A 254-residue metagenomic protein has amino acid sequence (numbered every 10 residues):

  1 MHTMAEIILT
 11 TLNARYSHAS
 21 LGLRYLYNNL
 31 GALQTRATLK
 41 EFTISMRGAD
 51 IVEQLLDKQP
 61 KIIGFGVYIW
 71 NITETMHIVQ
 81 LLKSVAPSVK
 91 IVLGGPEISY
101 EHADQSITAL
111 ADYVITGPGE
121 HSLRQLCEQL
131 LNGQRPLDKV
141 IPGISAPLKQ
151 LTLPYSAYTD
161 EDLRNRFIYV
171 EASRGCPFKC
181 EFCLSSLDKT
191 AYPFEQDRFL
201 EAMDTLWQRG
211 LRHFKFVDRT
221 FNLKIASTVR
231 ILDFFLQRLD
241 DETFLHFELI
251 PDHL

Functional and structural regions predicted by a protein language model:
M1-T3: Short, Lys/Arg-enriched N-terminal segments with co-localized hydrophobic residues within the first ~10-30 amino acids
A5-R15: Nucleotide-activated donor-dependent transferases that construct or modify glycoconjugates
I7, L131-A172: N-terminal [4Fe-4S]-dependent radical SAM core
L12, V67-Y68, G117, L249-P251: Structural motif
Y16, W70, Y100, R124 (+3 more regions): Tryptophan-centric aromatic hotspots in well-structured domains and transmembrane helices
Y16-G22: Short N-terminal binding/cap micro-motifs at the start of the first secondary-structure element
G22, L26-N29, L33-K149: Glycine-rich beta-alpha loop elements in corrinoid/cobalamin-binding modules across cobalamin-dependent enzymes
T152-L254: Radical SAM [4Fe-4S] cluster-binding motif and immediate context
